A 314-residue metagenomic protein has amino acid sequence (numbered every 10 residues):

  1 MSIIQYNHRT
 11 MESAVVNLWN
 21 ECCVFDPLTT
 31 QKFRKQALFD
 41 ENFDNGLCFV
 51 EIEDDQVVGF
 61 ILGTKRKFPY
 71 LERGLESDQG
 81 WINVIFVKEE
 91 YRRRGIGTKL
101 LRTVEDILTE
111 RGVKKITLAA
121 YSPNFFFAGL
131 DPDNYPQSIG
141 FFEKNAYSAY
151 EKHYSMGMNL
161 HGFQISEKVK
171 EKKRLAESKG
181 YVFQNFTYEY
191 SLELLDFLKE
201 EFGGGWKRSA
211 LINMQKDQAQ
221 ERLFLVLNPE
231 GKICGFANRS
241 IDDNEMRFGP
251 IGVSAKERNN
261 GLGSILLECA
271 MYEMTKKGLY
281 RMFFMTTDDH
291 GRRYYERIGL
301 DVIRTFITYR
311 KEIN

Functional and structural regions predicted by a protein language model:
M1-A37, D44, C48-I52, K168-W206: Short amphipathic alpha-helix that is part of the acyltransferase structural core
N20, V24-D26, T30-C48, I52-D54 (+2 more regions): A conserved beta-strand-loop-helix scaffold within acyl/acetyltransferase catalytic domains
G59, E151-Y154, C234-G235, R304: A structural microfeature
F68-R102, I107-L130: Active-site-adjacent scaffolding segments
I82, I116-L118, F248, M282-T286: Conserved hydrophobic beta-strand within the GNAT/NAT acetyltransferase core sheet that lines the active-site cleft
V87, R93-E110, V253, N259-Y272 (+1 more regions): Conserved acetyl-CoA-binding loop-helix of GNAT-fold acetyltransferases
R102-E177, I307-K311: Acyl-donor-binding surface of acyltransferase catalytic domains
N259, S264-N314: Short hairpin/turn module used for nucleic-acid contact or packing/dimerization
